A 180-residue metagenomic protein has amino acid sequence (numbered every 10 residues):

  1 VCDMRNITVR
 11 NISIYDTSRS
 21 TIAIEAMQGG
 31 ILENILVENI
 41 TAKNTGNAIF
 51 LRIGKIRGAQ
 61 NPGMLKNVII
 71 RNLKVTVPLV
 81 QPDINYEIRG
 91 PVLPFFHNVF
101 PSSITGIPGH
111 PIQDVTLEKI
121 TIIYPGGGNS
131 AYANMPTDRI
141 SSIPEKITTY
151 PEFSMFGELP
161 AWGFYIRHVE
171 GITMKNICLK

Functional and structural regions predicted by a protein language model:
V1-K180: Extracellular/periplasmic carbohydrate-active domains that bind, remodel, or depolymerize complex polysaccharides
